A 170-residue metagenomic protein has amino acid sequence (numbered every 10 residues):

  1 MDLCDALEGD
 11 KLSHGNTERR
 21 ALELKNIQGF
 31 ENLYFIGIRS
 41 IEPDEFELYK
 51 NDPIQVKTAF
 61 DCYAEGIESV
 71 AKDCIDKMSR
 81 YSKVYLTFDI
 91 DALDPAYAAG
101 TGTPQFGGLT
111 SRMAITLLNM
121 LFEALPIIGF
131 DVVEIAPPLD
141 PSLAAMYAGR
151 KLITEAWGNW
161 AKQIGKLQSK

Functional and structural regions predicted by a protein language model:
M1-K170: Conserved alpha-helical scaffold segments that buttress catalytic/binding sites
